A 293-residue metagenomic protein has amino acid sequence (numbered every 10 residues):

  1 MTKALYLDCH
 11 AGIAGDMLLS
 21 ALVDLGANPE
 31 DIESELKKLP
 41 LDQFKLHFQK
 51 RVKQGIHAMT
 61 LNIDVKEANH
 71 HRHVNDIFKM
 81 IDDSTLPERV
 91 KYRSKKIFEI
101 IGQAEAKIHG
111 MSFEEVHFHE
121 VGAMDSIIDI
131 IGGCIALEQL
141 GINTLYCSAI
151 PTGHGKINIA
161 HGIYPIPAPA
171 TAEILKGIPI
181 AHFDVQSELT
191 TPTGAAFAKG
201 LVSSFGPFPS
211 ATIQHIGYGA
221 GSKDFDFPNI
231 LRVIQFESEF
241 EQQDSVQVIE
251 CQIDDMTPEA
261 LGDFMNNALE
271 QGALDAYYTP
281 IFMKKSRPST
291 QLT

Functional and structural regions predicted by a protein language model:
M1-L5: Extreme N-terminal starter segment of soluble prokaryotic enzymes
L7-L19, F118-G141: Conserved phosphate/anionic-ligand binding catalytic regions in large, soluble enzymes, centered on
A11, L39-P40, G122-M124, A149-I157 (+2 more regions): Acidic, glycine-rich active-site loops and adjacent beta-strand->loop/helix elements that engage anionic groups
G12, L61, D125, A198 (+1 more regions): Divalent metal-coordination and catalytic microenvironments
D24-H109, A168, G177-I180, V185-A195 (+1 more regions): Glycine-rich nucleotide/cofactor/substrate-binding loop typically near the N-terminus or early in the first domain
K45-Q49, E88-S94, K107-H117, T144-C147 (+5 more regions): Flexible, glycine/charged-enriched surface loops at secondary-structure junctions
I142-E241: Mobile "lid/hinge" segments at catalytic clefts and subdomain interfaces of large enzymes
I230-T293: A glycine- and small/hydrophobic-rich beta-loop-beta segment that serves as a flexible "lid/hinge" or phosphate-binding
